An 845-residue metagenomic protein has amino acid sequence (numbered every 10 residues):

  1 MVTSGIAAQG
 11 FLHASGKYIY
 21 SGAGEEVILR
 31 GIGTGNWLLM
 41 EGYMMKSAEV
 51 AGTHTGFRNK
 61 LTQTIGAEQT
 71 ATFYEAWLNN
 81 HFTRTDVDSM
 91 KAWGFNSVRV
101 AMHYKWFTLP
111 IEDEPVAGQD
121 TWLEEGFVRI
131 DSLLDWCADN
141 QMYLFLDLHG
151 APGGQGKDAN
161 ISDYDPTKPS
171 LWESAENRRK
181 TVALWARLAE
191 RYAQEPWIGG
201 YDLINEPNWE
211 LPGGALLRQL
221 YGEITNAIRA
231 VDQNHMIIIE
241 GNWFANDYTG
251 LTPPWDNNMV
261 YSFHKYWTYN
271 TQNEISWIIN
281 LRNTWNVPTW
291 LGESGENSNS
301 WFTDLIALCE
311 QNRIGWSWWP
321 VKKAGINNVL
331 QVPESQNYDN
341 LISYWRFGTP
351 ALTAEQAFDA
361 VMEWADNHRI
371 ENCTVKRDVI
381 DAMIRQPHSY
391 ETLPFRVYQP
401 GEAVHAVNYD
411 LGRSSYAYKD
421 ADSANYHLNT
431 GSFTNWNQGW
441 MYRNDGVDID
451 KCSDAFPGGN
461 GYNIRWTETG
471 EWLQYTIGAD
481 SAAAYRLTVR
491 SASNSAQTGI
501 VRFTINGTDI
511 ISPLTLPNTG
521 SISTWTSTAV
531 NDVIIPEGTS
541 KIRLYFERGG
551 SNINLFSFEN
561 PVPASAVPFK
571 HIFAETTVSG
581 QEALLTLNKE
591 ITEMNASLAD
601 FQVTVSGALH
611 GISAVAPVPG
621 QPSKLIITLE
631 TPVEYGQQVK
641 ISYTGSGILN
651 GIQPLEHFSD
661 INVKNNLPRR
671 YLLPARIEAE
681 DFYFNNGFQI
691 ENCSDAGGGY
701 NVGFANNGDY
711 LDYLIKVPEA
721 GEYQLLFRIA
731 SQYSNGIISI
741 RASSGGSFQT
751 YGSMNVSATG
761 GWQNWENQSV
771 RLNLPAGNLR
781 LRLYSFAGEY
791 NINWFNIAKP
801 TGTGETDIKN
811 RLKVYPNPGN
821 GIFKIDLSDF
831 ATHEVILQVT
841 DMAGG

Functional and structural regions predicted by a protein language model:
M1-Q9, G804: Bacterial Sec-dependent N-terminal signal peptides
F11, E173, R179-K323, N328-S343: Extracellular glycoside hydrolase catalytic/binding regions
Y18-L29, T34-M236, G241-T249: Active-site mouth of glycoside hydrolases
D304, L308-Q399: Aromatic-rich peripheral "rim/lid" segments of glycoside hydrolase catalytic domains that contact and position glycan
D378-I572, T576-V578, E593-N595, G620 (+4 more regions): Extracytoplasmic
V578-L584, E722, P818-I822: Short coil/turn motif common to extracellular beta-sandwich-like domains
G580-P617, K640, T644-S646, L837: Short, surface-exposed alpha-helix to beta-strand junction/turn motifs within ectodomains of secreted and cell-envelope
E805-G845: C-terminal outer-membrane/trafficking sorting elements
